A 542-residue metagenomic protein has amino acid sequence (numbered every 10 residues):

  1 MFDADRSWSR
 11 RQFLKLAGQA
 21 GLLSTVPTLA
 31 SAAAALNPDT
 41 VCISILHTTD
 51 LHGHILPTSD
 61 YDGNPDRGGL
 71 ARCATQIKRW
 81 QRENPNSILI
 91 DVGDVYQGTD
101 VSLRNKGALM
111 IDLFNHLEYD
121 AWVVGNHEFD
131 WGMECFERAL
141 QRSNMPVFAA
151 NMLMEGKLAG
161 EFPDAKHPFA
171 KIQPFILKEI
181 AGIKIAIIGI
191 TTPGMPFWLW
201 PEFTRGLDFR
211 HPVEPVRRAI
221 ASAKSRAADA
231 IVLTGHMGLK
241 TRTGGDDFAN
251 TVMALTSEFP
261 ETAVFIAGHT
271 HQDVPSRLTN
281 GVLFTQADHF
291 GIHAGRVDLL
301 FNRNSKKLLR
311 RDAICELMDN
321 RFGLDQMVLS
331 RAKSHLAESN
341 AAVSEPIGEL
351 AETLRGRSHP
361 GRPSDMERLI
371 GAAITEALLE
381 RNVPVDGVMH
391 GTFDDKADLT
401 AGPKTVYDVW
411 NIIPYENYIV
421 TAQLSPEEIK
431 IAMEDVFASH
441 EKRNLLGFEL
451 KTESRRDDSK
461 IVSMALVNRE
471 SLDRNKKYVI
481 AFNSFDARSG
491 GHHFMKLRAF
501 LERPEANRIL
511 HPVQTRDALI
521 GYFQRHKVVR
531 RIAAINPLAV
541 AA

Functional and structural regions predicted by a protein language model:
F2-N320, D365-E376, V388, Q423 (+2 more regions): Acidic, metal/ion-coordinating pockets
D39-G63, G68-Q76, R82, W198 (+4 more regions): Catalytic centers of hydrolytic enzymes
